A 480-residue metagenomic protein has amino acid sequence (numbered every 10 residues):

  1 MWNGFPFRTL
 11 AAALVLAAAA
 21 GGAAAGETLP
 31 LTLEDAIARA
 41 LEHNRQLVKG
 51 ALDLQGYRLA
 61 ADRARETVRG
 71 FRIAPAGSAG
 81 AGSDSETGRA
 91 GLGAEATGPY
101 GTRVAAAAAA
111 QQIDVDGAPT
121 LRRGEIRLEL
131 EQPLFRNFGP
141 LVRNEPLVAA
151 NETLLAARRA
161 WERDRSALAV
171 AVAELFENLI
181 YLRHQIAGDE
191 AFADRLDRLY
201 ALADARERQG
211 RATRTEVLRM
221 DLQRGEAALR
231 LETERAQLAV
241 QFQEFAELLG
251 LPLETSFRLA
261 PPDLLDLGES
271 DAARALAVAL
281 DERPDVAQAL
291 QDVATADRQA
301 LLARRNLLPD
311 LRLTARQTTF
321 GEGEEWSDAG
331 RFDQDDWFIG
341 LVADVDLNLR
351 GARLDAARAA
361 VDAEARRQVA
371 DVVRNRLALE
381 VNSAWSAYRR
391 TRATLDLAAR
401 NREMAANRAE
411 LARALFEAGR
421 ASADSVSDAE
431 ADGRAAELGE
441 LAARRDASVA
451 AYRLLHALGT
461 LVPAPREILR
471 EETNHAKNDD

Functional and structural regions predicted by a protein language model:
M1-A11: Bacterial N-terminal signal peptides that target proteins for export
A25, L253, L265, G321 (+1 more regions): Acidic, low-complexity, intrinsically disordered peripheral segments
E27-I37: Regulatory alphaC helix of protein kinase catalytic domains
A38-V48, G56-R72, D84, G91-T120 (+7 more regions): A glycine-/polar-enriched beta->alpha junction
A40-L41, A212, E216-V217, D221 (+2 more regions): Amphipathic alpha-helical coiled-coil scaffold segments and their short linker/junction regions
F71, E207-R211, F416-R420, A457: A short glycine-centered flexible hinge/capping loop motif at secondary-structure junctions
S83-T87, P119-R123, G330-D336, A431: Transmembrane beta-barrel outer-membrane domains
R158-V278, A387, T391-T394, L411-A414 (+3 more regions): Periplasmic alpha-helical coiled-coil/stalk elements that build and connect Gram-negative outer-membrane
